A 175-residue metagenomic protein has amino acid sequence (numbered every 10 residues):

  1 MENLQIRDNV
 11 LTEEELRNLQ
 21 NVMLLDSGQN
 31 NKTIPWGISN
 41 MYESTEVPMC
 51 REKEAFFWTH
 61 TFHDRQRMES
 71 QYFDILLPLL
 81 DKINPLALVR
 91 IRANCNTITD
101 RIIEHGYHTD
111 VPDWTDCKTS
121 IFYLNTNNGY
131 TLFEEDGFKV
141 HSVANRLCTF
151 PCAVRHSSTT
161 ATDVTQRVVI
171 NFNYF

Functional and structural regions predicted by a protein language model:
M1-L86: Non-heme Fe(II)/2-oxoglutarate
D81-D100: A short glycine-rich, His/Asp/Glu-containing loop-to-beta-strand
C95-T97, L124, Y174: Short beta-strand segments enriched in hydrophobic/aromatic residues within well-folded beta-rich domains
R101-Y107, W114-C117, Y123-V143: A short beta-strand-loop-beta hairpin characteristic of the jelly-roll/cupin
G106-H108, R155-D163: Short beta-strand His + acidic residue motifs that chelate non-heme Fe in jelly-roll/DSBH and cupin folds
S120-F122, V164-F175: A short hydrophobic beta-strand segment most commonly corresponding to one strand of the jelly-roll/cupin
V140-H156: Conserved metal-binding segment of the jelly-roll/cupin
